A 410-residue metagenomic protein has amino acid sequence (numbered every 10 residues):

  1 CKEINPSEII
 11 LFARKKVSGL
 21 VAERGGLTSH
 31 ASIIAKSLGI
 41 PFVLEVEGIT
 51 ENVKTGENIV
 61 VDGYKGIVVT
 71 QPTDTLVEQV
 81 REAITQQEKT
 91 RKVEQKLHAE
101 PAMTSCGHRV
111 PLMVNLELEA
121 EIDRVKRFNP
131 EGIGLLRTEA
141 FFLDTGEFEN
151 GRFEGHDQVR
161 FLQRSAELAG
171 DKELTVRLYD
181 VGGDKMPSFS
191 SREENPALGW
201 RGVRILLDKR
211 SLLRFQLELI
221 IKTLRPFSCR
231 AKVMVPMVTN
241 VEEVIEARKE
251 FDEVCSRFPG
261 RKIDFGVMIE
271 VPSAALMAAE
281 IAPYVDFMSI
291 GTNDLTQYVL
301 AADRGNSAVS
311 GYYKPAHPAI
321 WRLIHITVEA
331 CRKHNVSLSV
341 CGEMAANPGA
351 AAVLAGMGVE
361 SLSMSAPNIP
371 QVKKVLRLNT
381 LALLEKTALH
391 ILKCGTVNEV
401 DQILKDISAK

Functional and structural regions predicted by a protein language model:
C1-P130: Acidic, glycine-rich flexible loop/linker segments
R91-K410: Conserved alpha/beta-domain cores
